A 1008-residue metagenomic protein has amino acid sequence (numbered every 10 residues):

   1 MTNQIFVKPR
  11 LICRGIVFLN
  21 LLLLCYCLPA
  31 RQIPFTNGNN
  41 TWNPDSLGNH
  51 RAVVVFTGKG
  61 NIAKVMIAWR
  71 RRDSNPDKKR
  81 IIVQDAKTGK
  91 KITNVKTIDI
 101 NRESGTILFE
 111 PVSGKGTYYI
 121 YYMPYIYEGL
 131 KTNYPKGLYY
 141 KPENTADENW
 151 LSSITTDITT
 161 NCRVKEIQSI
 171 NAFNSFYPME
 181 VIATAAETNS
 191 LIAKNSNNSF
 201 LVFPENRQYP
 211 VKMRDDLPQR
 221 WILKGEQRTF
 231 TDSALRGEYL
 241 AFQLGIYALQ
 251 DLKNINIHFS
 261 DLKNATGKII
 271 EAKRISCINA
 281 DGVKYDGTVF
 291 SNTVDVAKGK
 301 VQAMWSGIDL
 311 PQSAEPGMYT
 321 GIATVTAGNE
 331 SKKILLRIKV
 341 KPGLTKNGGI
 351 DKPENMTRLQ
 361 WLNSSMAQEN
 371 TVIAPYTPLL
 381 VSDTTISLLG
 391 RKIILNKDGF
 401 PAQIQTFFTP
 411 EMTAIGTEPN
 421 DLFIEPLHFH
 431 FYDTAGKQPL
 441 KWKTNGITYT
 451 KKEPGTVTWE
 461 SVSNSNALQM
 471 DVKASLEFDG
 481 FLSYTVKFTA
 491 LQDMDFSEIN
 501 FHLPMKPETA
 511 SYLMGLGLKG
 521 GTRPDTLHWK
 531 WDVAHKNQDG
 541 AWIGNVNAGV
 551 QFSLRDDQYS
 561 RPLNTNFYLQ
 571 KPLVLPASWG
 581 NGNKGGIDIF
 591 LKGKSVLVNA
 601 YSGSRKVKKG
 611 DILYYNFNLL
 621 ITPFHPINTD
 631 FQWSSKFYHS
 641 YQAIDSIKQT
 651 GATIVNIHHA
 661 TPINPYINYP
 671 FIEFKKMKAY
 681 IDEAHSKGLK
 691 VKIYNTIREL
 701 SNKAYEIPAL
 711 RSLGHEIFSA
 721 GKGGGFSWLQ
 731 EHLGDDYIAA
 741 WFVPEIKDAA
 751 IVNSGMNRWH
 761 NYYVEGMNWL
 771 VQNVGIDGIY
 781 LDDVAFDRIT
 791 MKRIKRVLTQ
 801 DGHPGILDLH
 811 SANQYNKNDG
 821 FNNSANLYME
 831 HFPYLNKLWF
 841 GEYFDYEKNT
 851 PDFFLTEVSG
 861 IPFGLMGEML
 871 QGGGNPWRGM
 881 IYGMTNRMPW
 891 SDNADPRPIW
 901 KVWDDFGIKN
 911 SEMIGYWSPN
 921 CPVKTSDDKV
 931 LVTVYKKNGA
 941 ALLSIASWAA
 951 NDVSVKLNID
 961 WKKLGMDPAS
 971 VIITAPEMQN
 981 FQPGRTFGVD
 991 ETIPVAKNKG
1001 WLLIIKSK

Functional and structural regions predicted by a protein language model:
R31-R220, G225-E226, T231-A314: Alpha-mannosidase-like glycoside hydrolase catalytic domains involved in N-glycan trimming, generalizing to other
R51-F56, L482-A490, A940-S947: Short, well-ordered beta-strand segments enriched in hydrophobic/aromatic residues
A52-N75, D495-K506, W948-M966: Surface-exposed beta-strand/loop patches in extracellular or lumenal glycoproteins
S113-Y122, I126, G984-K1008: C-terminal beta-strand-rich structural cap/linker in extracellular carbohydrate-active enzymes
E148, S152-Q168, D281-D295, W305-A314 (+3 more regions): Beta-strand/loop-rich accessory regions of lumenal/periplasmic or secreted enzymes, predominantly carbohydrate-active
K300-Q302, K332-I334, N347-G348, S364 (+9 more regions): Conserved structural scaffold segments of CAZyme catalytic domains across common CAZy folds
G610, K795-T799, H803-I972, K999-W1001: Active-site-proximal substrate-binding groove within the catalytic cores of carbohydrate-active enzymes
I693, I697-V774: Active-site-adjacent "subsite" loops/lids of carbohydrate-active enzymes
